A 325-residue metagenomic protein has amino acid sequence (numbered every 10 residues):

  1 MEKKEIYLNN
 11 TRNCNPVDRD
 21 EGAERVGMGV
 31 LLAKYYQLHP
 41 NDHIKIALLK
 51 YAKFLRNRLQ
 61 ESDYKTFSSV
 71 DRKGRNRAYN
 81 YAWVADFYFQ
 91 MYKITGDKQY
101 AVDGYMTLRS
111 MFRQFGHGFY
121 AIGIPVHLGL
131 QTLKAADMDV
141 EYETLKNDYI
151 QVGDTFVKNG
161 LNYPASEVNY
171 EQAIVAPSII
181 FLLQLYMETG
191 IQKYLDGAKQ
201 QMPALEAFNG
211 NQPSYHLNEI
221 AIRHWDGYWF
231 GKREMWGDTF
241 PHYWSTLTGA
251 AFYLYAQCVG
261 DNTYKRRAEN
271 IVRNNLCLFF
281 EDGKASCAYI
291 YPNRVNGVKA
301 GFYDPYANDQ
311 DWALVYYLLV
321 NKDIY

Functional and structural regions predicted by a protein language model:
M1-N15, H43-K65, K98-H117, E143-A165 (+4 more regions): Long, well-ordered core segments of solenoidal/helical folds
E2-D18, Y64-A82, I124-D139, N162-Q184 (+2 more regions): Carbohydrate-binding/catalytic loop surfaces
E2-Y81, A85-D97: Alpha-solenoid helical-repeat scaffolds
E24-D42, W83-D97, G123-E143, P177-Q192 (+3 more regions): Well-ordered alpha-helical scaffold segments within catalytic/enzyme domains
F67-Y120, H127-A135: Secondary-structure-rich domain cores
K73, T95, F115-H117, I122 (+4 more regions): Feature targets compositionally biased, intrinsically disordered low-complexity regions with long contiguous runs
D148-T155, S178-Y325: Terminal, non-catalytic domain-edge segments
